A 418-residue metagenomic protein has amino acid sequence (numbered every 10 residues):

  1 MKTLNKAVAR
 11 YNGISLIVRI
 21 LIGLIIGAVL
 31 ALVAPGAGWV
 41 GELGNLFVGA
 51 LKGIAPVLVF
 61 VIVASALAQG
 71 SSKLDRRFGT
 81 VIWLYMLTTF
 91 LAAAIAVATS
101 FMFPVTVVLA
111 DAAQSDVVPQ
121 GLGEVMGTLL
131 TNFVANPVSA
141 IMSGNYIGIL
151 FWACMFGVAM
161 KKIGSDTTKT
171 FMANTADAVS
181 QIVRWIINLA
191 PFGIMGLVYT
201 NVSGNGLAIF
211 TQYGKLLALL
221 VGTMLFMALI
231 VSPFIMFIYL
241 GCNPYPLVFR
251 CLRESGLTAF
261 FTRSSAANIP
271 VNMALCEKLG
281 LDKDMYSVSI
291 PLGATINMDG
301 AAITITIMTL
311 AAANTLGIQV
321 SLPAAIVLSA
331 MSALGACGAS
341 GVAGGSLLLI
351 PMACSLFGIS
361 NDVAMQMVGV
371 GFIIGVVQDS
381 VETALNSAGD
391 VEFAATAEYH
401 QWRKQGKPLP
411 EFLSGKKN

Functional and structural regions predicted by a protein language model:
A7-V33, V48-L51, R76-L247, K407-L413 (+1 more regions): Signature of multi-pass transmembrane helix bundles
W39-V40, D75, F171, L207-K215 (+3 more regions): Membrane-water interface of transmembrane alpha-helices in multipass transporters/channels
G41-G49, S139, T170-W185, L247-T258 (+3 more regions): Short amphipathic alpha-helical coupling elements at transmembrane boundaries
A50, M86-F90, A94, V221-L225 (+4 more regions): Hydrophobic transmembrane alpha-helical segments of multi-pass transport and channel proteins
L58, G193, S264-N272, A302-M308 (+2 more regions): Transmembrane helix boundary and interhelical junction motifs in multipass membrane proteins
D75-V81, Q181-N188, K278-A294, L322-P323 (+2 more regions): Membrane-interface alpha-helices at helix entry/exit sites of multi-pass transporters
E254-A336, K407-G415: Helix-loop-helix junctions within the multi-pass membrane cores of secondary transporters/permeases
I307-N418: Transmembrane alpha-helical segments and their short flanking loops that form helix-hairpins/helix-helix interfaces
